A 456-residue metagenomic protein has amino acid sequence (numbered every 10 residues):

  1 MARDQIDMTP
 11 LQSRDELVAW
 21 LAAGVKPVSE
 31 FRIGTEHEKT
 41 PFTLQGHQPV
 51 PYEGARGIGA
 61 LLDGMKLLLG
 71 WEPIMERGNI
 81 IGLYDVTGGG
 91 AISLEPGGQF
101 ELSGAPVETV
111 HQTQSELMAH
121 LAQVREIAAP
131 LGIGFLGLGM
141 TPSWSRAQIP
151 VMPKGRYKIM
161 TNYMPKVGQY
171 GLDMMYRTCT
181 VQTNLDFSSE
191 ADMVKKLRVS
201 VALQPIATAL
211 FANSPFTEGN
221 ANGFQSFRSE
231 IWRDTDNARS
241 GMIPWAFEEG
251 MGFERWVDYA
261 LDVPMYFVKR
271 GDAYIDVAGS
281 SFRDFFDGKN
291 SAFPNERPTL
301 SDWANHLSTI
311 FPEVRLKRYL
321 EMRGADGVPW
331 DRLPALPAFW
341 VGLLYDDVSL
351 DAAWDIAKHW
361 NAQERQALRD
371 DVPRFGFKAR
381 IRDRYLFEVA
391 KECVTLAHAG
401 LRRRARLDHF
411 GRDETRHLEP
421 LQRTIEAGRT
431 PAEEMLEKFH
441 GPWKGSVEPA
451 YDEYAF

Functional and structural regions predicted by a protein language model:
M1-Q169, R177, R332, L336-V341 (+5 more regions): Terminal catalytic/cofactor-binding subdomain
P27, T109-Q112, E116, N184-S188 (+4 more regions): Conserved aromatic-histidine-acidic binding/catalytic patches
T40, E101, Q182-D186, E321-R323: Structured core elements
F42-L44, A105, D186-S188, A325 (+1 more regions): Solvent-exposed residues in well-ordered beta-strands and their adjoining turns, especially edge/terminal strands
L67, E126, A202-P205, A209 (+1 more regions): Short, intrinsically disordered, mixed-charge
A129-P130, G134-R315: Loop-rich catalytic cores of soluble enzymes, especially ATP-dependent carboxylate-amine ligases and other
S280-E364: Long, well-ordered mid-to-C-terminal structural blocks that present hydrophobic/aromatic surfaces
